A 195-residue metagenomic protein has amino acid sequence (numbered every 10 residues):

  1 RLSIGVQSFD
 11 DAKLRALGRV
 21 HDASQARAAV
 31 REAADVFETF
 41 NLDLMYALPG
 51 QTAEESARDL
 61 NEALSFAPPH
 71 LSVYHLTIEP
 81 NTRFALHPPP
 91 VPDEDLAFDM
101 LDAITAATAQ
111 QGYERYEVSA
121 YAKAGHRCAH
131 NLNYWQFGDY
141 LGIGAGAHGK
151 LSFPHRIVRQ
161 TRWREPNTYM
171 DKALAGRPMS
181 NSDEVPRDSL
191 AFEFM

Functional and structural regions predicted by a protein language model:
R1-M195: C-terminal scaffold of the Radical SAM
